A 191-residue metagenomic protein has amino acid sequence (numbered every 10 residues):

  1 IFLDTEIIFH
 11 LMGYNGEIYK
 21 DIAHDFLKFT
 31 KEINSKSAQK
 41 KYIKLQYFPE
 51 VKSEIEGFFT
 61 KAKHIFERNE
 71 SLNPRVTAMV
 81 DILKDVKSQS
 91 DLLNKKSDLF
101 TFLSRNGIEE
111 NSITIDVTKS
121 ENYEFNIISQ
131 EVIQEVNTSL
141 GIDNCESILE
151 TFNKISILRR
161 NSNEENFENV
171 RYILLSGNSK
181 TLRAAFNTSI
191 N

Functional and structural regions predicted by a protein language model:
I1-Y172, K180-N191: Active-site-proximal, substrate-binding regions of enzyme catalytic domains and RNA-binding/basic surfaces
